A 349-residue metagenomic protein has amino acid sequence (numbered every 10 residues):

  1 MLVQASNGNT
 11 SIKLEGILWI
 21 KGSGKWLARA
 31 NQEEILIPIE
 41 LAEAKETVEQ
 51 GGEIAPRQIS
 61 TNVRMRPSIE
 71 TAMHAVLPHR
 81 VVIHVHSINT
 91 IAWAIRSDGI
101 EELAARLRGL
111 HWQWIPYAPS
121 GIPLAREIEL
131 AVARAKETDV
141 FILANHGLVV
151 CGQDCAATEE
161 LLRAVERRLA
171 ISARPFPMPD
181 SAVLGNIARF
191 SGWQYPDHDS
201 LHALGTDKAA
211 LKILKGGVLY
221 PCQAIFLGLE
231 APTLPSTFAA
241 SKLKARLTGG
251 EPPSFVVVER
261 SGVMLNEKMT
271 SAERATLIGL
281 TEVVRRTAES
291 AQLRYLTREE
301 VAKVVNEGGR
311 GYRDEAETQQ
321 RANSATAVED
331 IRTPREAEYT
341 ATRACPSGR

Functional and structural regions predicted by a protein language model:
M1-E329: Glycine-rich flexible loops
T342: Residues immediately within or flanking Cys/His clusters that coordinate Zn2+ in small zinc-binding modules
P346-S347: Short, intrinsically disordered C-terminal tails of secreted or membrane-associated proteins
